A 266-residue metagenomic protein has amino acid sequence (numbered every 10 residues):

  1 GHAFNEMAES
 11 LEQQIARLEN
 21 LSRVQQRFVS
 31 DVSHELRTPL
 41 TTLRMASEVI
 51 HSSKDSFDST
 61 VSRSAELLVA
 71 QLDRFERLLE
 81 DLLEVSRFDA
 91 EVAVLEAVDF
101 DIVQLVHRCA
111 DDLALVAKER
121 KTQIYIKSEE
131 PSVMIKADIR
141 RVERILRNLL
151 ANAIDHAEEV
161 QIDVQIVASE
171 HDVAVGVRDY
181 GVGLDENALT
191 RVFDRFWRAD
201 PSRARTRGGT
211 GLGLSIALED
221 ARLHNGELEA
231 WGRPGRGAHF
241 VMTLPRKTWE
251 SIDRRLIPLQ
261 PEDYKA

Functional and structural regions predicted by a protein language model:
G1-N20, V24: Amphipathic coiled-coil signaling helices used for dimeric signal transmission
A16, A70-F75: Short alpha-helical segment of the dimerization/phosphotransfer core of two-component systems
A90-L95, M134-A137: Conserved micro-motifs of the catalytic ATP-binding
E96-D101, Q123-V133: Conserved catalytic submotifs in the C-terminal HATPase_c
Q161-H171: Short beta-strand/loop element within the Bergerat-fold HATPase_c
L184-W197, I257: Short conserved segment of the HATPase_c
